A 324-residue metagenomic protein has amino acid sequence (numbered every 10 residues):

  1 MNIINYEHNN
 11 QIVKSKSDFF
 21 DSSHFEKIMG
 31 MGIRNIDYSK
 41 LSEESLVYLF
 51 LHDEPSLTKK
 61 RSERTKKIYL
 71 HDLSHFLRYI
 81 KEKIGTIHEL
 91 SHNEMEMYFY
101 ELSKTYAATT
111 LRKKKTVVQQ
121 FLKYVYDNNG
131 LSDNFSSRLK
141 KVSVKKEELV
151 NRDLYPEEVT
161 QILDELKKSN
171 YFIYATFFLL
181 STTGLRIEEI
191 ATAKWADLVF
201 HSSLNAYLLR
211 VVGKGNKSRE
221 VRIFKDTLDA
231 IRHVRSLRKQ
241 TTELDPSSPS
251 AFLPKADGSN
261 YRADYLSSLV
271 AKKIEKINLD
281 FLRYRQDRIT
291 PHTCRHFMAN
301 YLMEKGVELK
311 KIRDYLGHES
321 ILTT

Functional and structural regions predicted by a protein language model:
Y48-L149: N-terminal core-binding DNA-recognition domain of tyrosine recombinases/integrases
V118, T176-F177, G184, E188-A193 (+1 more regions): Alpha-helix N-cap/helix-start motif at helix boundaries, enriched for small hydrophobics
L131-Q161, V212, K255-N260: Flexible interdomain linker/hinge and immediately adjacent N-terminus of the catalytic tyrosine-recombinase domain
T160-I187: Basic, Lys/Arg- and aromatic-enriched nucleic-acid-binding interface segment
T192-A230: Conserved tyrosine-mediated DNA breakage-rejoining catalytic core shared by Y-recombinases
V199-F200, R262, V307-T324: Short, polar N-cap/turn motifs at the start of nucleic acid-interacting alpha helices
K225-Y284: Active-site/catalytic core of tyrosine-dependent DNA strand-transfer enzymes
S268-D314: Short, basic (Lys/Arg/His-rich) helix/loop patches that form interaction surfaces in the mid-to-C-terminal regions
